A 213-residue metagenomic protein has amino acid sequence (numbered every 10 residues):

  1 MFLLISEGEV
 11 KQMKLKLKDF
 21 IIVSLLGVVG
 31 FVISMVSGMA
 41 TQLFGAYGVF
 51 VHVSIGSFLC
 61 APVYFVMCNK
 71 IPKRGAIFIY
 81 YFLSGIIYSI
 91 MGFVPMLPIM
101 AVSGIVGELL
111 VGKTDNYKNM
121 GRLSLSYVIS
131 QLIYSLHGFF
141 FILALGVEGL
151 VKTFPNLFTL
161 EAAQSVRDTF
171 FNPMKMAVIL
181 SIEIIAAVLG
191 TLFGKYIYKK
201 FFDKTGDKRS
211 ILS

Functional and structural regions predicted by a protein language model:
F2-I21, L25, V29-V32, V166-S213: Alpha-helical transmembrane segments and their cytosolic interface
M13-I79: Hydrophobic transmembrane alpha-helices
K16, S37-G45, I71, G75 (+5 more regions): Membrane-interfacial segments
L17-L26, H52, G56, G75-Y80 (+7 more regions): Alpha-helical transmembrane segments of integral membrane proteins
L26-G38, C60, Y64, Y88 (+4 more regions): Alpha-helical transmembrane segments of multipass membrane proteins
V32, M100-I142, T191: Short helix-perturbing small/polar motifs within transmembrane alpha-helices
G38-L43, L83-V111: Interfacial aromatic-anchored transmembrane helix boundaries in multi-pass membrane proteins
V49, S126-K199: Membrane-embedded alpha-helical hairpins and interfacial helices in multi-pass inner-membrane proteins
